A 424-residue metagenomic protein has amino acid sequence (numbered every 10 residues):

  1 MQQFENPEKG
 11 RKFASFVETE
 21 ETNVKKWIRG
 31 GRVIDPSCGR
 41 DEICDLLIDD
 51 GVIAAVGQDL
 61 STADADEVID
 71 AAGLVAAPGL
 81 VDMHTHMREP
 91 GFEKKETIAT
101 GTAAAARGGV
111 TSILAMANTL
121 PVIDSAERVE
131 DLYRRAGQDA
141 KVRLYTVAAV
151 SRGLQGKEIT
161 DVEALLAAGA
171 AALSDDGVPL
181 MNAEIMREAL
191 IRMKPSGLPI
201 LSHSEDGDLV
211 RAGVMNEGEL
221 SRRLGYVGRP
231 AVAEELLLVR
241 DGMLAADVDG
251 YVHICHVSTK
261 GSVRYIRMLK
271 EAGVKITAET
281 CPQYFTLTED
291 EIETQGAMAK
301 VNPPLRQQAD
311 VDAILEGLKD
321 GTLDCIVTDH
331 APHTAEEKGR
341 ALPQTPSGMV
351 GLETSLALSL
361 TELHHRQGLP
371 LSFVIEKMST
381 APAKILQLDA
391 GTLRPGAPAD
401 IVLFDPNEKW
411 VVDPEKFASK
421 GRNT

Functional and structural regions predicted by a protein language model:
E18-P78: Histidine-rich, glycine-flanked metal-binding segment
G31, L46, G51, G73 (+14 more regions): Divalent metal-coordination and catalytic microenvironments
A71-A136: Metal-associated gating/positioning segment near the N- to mid-region
M83-E96, Y145-E158, V227-A231: Active-site mouth loops of central-metabolism enzymes
A126-R143, I191-S202, T354, L358: Alpha-helix-loop-beta-strand connector modules within alpha/beta enzyme cores
K157-I326: Histidine/acidic residue-rich metal-binding segments in metalloenzymes
R223-D249, M298, K319, C325 (+1 more regions): His/Asp/Glu-enriched, well-ordered alpha-helical/loop segment that forms or immediately abuts the divalent-metal
A299, L342-P343, V411-T424: Short, surface-exposed loop/helix-turn segments at secondary-structure junctions that function as lids/hinges flanking
